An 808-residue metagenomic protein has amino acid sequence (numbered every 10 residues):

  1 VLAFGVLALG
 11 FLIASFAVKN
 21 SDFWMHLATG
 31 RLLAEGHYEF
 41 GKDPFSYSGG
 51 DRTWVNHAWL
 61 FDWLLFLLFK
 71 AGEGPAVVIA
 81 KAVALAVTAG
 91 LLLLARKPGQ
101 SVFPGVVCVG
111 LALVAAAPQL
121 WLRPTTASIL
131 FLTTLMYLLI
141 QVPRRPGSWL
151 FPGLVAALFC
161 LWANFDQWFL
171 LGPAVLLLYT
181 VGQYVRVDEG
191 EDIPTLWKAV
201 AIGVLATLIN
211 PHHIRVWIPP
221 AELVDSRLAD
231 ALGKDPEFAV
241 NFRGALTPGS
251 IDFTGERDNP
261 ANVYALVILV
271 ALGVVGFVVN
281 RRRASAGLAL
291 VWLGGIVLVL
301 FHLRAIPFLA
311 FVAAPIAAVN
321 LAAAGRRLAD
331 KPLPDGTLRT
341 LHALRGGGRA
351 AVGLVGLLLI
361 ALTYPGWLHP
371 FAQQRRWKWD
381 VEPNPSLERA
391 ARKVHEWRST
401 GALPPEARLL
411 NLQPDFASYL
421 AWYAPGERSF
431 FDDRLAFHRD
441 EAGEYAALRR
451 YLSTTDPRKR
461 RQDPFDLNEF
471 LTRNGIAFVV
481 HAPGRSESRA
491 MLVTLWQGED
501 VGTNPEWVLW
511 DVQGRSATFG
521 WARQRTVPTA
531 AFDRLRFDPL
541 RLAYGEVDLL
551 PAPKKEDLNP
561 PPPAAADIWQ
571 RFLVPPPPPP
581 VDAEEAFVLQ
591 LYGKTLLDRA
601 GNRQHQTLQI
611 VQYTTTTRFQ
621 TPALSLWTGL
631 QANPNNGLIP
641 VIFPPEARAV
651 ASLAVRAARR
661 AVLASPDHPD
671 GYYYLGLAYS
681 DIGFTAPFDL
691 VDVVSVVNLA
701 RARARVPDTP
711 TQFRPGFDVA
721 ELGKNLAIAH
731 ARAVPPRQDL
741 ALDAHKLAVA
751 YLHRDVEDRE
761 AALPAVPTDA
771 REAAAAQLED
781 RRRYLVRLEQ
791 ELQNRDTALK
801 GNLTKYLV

Functional and structural regions predicted by a protein language model:
F4, L92-V114: Transmembrane-helix signature of polytopic, membrane-embedded enzymes that assemble or transfer cell-envelope glycans
G10, A112-A116, L150-Q167, L176 (+2 more regions): Membrane-interface alpha helices of multi-pass inner-membrane proteins
A34, Q167-V278, A310: Transmembrane catalytic cores of multi-pass membrane glycosyltransferases and polysaccharide-assembly enzymes
S48-P75, I79: Short hydrophobic/aromatic helix or loop-helix immediately within or flanking a transmembrane segment in polytopic
I79-P98: Transmembrane-helix motifs of polytopic, lipid-linked glycan transferases
L135-F151, Y184, V274-N280: Membrane-interface transmembrane helices that cradle and orient dolichyl/undecaprenyl
Q141-C160, I193-A199, A286-L293: Short hydrophobic alpha-helices at membrane interfaces in multi-pass membrane enzymes
F371-A417, Y423-F430, R434-V808: C-terminal luminal/periplasmic domains and tails of membrane-associated envelope-modifying transferases
